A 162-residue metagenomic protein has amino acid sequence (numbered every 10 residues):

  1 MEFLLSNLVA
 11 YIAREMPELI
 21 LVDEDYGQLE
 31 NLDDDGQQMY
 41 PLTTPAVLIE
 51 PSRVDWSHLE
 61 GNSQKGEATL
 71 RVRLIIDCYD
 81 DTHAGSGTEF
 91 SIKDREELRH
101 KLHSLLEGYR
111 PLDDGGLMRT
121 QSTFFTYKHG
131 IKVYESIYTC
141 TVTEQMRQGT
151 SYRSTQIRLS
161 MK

Functional and structural regions predicted by a protein language model:
M1-N62, S154-K162: Small/polar-rich, solvent-exposed N-terminal microdomains that initiate assembly or binding
E18-L21, L42-V47, S91-R147: Acidic-leaning, charged glycine-interspersed low-complexity segments
D33-D35, D55-W56, S86, M118-F124: Short structured motifs
P51-D55, V72-C78, L106: Generic secondary-structure microfeatures
W56-L59, D77-G85, T143-S151: Short, cysteine-centered beta-strand-loop-beta hairpins and adjacent loop/turn segments enriched in charged/polar
S63-E67, D77-S104: Extracellular/virion structural assembly segments
Q64-D81, K132-Q145: Oligomerization/assembly interface segments of phage tail-like spikes and tubes
T139-K162: Charge-rich, low-complexity terminal tails
